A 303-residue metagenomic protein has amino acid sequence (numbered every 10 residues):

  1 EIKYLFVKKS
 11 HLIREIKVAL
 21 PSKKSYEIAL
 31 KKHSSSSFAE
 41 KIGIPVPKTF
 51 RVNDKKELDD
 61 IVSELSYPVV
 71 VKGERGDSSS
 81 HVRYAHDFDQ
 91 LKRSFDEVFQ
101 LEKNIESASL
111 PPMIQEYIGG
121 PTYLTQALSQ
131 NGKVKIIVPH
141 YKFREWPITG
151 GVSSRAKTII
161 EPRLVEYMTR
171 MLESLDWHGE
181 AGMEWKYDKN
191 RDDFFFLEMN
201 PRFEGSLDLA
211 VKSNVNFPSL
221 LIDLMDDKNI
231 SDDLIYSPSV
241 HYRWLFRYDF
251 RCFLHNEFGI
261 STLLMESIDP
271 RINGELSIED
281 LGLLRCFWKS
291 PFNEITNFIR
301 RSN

Functional and structural regions predicted by a protein language model:
E1-R51: Conserved N-proximal alpha/beta basic substrate-recognition cap immediately N-terminal to, or forming the N-lobe
A39, E64-Y84, N104-G120, I137-P139: ATP-grasp fold ATP-binding core
V46-R51, V69-E97, T122-Q126, E145-A156: Glycine-rich phosphate-binding loop of ATP-grasp-fold ATP-dependent ligases
L58-I61, D223-N303: Peripheral (often C-terminal) accessory segments that flank ATP-dependent C-N-forming ligase machineries
S79, F143-P147, S153-R155, N200-N214: Glycine-rich phosphate/pyrophosphate-binding beta-alpha loops
R93-P147, A156-M171, Y187, F194-F195: Phosphate-binding site of ATP-dependent enzymes
A108-S109, M113, H178-G182, S231-S237: Flexible, glycine/charged-enriched surface loops at secondary-structure junctions
E173-L209: Conserved metal-phosphate-binding beta-hairpin within the catalytic cores of diverse ATP-dependent phosphoryl-transfer
